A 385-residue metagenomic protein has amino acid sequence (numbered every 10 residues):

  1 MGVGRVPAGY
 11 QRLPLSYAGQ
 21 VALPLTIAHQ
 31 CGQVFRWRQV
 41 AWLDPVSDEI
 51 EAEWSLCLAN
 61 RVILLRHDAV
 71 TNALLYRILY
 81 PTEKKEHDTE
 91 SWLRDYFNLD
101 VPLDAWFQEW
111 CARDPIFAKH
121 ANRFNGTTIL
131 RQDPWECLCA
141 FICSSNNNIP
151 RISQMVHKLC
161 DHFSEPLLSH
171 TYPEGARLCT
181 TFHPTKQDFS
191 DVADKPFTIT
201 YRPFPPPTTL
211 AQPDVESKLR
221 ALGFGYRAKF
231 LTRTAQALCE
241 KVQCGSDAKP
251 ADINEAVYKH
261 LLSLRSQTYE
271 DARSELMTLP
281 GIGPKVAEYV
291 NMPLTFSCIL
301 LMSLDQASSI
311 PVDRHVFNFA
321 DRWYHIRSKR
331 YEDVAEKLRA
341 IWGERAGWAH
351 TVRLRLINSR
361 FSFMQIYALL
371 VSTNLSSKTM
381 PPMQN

Functional and structural regions predicted by a protein language model:
M1-N385: HhH-family (HhH-GPD) DNA N-glycosylase catalytic core used in base-excision repair
